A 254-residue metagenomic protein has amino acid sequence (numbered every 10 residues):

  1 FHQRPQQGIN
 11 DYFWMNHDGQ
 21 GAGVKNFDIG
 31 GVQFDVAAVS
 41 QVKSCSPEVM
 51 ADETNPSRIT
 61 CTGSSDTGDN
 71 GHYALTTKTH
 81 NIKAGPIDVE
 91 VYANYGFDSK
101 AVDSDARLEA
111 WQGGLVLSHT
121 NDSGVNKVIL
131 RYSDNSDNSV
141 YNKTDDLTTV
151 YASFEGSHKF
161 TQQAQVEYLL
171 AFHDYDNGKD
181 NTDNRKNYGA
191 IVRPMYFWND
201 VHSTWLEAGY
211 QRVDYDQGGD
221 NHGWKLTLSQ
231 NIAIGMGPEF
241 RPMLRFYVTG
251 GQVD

Functional and structural regions predicted by a protein language model:
F1-T54, R58-Y92, R245-V253: Outer membrane beta-barrel
V24-K25, S118-T120, M236: A general structural signal for short secondary-structure junctions and capping/turn motifs
D35, L169, W205-E207, M243-Y247: Outer-envelope exported proteins of Gram-negative bacteria
V42, F97-S99, S136, M236 (+1 more regions): Residues that cap or initiate secondary-structure elements
P47, V102, K179, Q217 (+1 more regions): Generic domain-boundary/flexible-linker signal
H80-Y215, H222-L226: Detector for outer-membrane/organellar transmembrane beta-barrel domains, recognizing the amphipathic beta-strand
D220-D254: Predominantly the C-terminal beta-signal and adjacent terminal strand-loop region of outer-membrane beta-barrel
